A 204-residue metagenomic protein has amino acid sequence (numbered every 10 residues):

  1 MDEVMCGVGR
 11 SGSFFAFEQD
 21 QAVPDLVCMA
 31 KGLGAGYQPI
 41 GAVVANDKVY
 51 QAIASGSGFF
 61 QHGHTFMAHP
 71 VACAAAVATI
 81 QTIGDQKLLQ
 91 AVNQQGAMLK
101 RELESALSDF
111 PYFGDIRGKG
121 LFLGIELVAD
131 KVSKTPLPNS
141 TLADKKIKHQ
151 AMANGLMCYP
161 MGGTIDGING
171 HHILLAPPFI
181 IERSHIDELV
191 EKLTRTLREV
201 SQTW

Functional and structural regions predicted by a protein language model:
M1-W204: Conserved N-terminal phosphate-binding loop of PLP-dependent enzymes in the Aspartate aminotransferase
